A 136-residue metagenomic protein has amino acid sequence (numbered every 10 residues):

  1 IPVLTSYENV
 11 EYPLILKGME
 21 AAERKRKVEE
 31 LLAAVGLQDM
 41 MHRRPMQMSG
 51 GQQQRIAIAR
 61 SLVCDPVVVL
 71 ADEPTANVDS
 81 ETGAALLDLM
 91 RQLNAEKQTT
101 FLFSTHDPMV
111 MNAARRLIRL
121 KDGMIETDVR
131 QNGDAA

Functional and structural regions predicted by a protein language model:
I1-A113, L117: ABC family nucleotide-binding domain
L117-V129: H-loop (His-switch) and adjacent beta-strand-loop-beta switch element of ABC-type ATPase nucleotide-binding domains
R130-A136: ABC ATPase nucleotide-binding domains
